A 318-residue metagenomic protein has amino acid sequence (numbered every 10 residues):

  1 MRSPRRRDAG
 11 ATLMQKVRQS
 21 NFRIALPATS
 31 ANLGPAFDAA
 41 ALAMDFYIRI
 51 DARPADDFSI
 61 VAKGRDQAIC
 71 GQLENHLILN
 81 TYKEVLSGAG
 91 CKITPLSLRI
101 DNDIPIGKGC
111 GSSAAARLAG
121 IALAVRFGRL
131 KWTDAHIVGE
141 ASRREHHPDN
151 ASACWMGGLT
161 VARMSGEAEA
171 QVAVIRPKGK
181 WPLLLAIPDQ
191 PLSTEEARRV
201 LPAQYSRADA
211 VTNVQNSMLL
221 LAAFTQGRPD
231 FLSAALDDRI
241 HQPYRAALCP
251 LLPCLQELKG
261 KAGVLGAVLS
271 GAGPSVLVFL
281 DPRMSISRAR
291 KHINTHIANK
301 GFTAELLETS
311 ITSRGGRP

Functional and structural regions predicted by a protein language model:
M1-P4, D8-T12: Short, low-complexity intrinsically disordered segments enriched in A/P/G/S/L with frequent Arg, especially at protein
M14-K108, R126, L130-W132, T312-R314: ATP-binding N-lobe of GHMP and related small-molecule kinases
A25-P27, A43, R99-D101, C154-G157 (+3 more regions): Short beta-strand segments
D38-A41, S142-S152, A170-R176, L221 (+1 more regions): A generic local secondary-structure boundary/capping motif
P54, M164, P188, V278-P282: Short beta-strand-to-loop capping motifs
K92-Q171: Gly/Ser-rich oxyanion-binding loop with an adjacent helix/lid that shapes the negatively charged ligand pocket
I187-A247: Active-site rim beta-loop-alpha module in soluble metabolic enzymes
F224-P318: Glycine-rich, charge-dense phosphate/pyrophosphate-binding loop(s) and the adjacent flexible "lid"/catalytic subdomain
